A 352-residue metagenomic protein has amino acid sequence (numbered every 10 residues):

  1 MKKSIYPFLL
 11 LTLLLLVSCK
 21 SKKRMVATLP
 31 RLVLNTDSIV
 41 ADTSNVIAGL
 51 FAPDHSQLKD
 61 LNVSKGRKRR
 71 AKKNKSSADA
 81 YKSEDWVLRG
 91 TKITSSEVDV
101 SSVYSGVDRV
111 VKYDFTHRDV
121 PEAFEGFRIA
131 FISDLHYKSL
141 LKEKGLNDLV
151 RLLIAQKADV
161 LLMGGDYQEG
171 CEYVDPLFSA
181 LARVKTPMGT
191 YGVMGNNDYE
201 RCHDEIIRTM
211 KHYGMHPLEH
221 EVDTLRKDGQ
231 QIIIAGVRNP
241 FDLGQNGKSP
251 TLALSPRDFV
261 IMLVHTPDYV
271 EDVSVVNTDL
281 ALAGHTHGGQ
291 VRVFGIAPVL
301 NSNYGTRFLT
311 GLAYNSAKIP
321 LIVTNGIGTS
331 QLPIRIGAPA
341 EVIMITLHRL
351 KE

Functional and structural regions predicted by a protein language model:
M1-I5: Positively charged n-region of N-terminal signal peptides that target proteins for export
F8-L15: Bacterial N-terminal signal peptides
C19-R128: Acidic, histidine-bearing metal-coordination/catalytic regions of metal-dependent phosphoesterases
G90-K92, E97-S102, D114-T116, S179-L243 (+1 more regions): Extended active-site neighborhood of metal-dependent phosphoesterases/phosphodiesterases
G106-D108, V120-R208, Y213-H216: Membrane-embedded segments
D108, H117-A130, M215-H216, D223-G236 (+3 more regions): Beta-strand-turn-beta hairpins that frame and shape the catalytic cleft of phosphate-ester-processing enzymes
I132-S133, V160-D166, G189-N196, L218-E221 (+3 more regions): Active-site neighborhood of phospho(di)ester-bond hydrolases with catalytic His/Asp-centered motifs
A182, P267-T346, L350-E352: Conserved beta-sheet core of the metallophosphoesterase superfamily
